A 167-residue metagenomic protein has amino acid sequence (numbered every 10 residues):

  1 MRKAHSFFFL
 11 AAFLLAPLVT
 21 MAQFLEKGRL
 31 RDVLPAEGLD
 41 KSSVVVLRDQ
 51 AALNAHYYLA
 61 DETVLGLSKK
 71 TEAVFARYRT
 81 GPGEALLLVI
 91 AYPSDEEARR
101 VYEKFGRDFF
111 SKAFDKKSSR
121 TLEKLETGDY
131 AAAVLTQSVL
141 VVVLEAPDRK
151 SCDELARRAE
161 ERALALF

Functional and structural regions predicted by a protein language model:
M1-A4: Positively charged n-region of N-terminal signal peptides that target proteins for export
F9-P17: Bacterial N-terminal signal peptides
M21-L34, F75-S94, V101-K104, A113-F167: A short, solvent-exposed beta-edge/loop patch
L25, L30-L53: Predominantly extracellular/luminal regions of secreted and cell-surface proteins, especially disulfide-bonded
S43-E84: Secretory pathway targeting signatures of secreted, lumenal, and periplasmic proteins
R107-D108: Polybasic/polar functional segments that serve as interface/processing modules
